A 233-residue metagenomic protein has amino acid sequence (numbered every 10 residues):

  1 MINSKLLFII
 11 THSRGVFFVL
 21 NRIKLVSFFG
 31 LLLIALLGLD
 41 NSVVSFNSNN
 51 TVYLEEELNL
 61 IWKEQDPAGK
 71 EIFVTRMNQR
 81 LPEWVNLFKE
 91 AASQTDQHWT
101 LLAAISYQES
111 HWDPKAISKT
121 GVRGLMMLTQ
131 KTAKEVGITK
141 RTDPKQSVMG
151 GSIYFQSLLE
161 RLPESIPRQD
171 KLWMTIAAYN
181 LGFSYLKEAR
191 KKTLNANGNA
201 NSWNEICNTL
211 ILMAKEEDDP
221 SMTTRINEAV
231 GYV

Functional and structural regions predicted by a protein language model:
I2, L6-F8, H12: Intrinsically disordered, low-complexity segments enriched in serine/proline and basic residues
F8, F17-F18: Aromatic (phenylalanine/tyrosine) cluster motif
L20-E90, P114: N-terminal export signals and maturation junctions of secreted/periplasmic proteins
V52-K63, W173-V233: Catalytic and substrate-binding regions of cell-wall glycan-acting enzymes that process beta-1,4-linked
E71-N78, F88-A91, D113-A116, K134-K145 (+3 more regions): Second-shell loop/turn segments in exported
K89, Q97-D113, V148-S152, T175-N180: Short, functionally critical alpha-helical segments immediately adjacent to catalytic or ligand/cofactor-binding
S110-K119, L158-R161, L181-A196: Secretory-pathway/luminal and periplasmic proteins that interact with or process carbohydrate-rich
K115-T139, Q146-S157: Substrate-binding/active-site groove segments that recognize and process beta-1,4-linked N-acetyl-hexosamine
